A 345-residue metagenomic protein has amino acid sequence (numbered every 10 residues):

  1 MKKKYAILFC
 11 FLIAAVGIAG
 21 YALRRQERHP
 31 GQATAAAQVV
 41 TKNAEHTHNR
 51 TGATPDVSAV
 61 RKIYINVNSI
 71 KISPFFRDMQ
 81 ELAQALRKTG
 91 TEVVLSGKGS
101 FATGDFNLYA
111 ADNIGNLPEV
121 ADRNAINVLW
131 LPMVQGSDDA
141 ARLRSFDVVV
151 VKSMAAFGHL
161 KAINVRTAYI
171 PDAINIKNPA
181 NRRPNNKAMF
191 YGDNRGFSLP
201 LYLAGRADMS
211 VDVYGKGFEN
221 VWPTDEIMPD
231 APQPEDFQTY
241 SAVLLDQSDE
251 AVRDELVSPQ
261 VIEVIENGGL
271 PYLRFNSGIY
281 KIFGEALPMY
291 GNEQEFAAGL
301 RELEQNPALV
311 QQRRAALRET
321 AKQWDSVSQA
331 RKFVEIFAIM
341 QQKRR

Functional and structural regions predicted by a protein language model:
M1-K4: Positively charged n-region of N-terminal signal peptides that target proteins for export
I7-A19: Hydrophobic membrane-insertion alpha-helices, especially the h-region of bacterial N-terminal signal peptides
A19-R25: Juxtamembrane cytosolic interface motif at the C-terminal end of transmembrane helices
R25-N43: Ser/Thr/Pro/Gly-rich low-complexity linker/stalk segments immediately outside membranes or between
V40-V57: Non-catalytic membrane-proximal stalk/linker segments that position and tether the catalytic domains
G52-G99, T103-G104, A111-V120, L131-E285: Nucleotide-sugar donor-binding catalytic core of glycosyltransferases
A286-Q294, E302-P307: Conserved acidic donor-binding segment of nucleotide-sugar-dependent glycosyltransferases
E304-Q342: A charged, aromatic-enriched C-terminal amphipathic alpha-helix characteristic of glycosyltransferases across folds
